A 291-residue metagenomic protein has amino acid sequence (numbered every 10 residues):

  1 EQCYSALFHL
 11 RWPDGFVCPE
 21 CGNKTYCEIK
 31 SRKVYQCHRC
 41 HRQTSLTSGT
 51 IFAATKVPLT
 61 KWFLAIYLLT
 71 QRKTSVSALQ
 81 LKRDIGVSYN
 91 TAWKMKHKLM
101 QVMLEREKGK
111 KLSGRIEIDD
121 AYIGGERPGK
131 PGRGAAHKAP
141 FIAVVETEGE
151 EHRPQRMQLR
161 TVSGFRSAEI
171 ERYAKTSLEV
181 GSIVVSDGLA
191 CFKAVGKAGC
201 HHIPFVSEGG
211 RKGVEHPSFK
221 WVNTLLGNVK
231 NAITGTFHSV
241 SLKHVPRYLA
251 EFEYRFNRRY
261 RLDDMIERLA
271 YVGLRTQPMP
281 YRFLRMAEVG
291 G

Functional and structural regions predicted by a protein language model:
E1-G291: Residue-level recognition of single "structural anchor" positions that define or cap local secondary structure
